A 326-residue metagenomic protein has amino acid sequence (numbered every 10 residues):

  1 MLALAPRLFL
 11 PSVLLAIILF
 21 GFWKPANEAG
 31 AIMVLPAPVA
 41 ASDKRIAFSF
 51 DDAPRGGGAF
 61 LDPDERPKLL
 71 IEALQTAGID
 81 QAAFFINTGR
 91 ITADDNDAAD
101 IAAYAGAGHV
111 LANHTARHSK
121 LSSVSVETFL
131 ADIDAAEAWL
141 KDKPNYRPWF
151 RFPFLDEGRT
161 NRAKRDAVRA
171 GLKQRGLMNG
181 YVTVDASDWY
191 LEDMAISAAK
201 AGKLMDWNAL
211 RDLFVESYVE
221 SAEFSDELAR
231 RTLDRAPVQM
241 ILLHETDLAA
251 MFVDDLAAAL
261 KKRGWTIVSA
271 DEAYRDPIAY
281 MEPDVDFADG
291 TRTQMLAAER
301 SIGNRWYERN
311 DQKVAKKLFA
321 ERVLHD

Functional and structural regions predicted by a protein language model:
M1-S12: N-terminal Sec-pathway targeting helices
P11-G21: Bacterial N-terminal signal peptides
L19-G30: Membrane-interface motif at the C-terminal end of an N-terminal transmembrane signal
G30-N161, I241-L242, A259, T266 (+1 more regions): Active-site beta->alpha N-cap acidic-glycine motif
I32-P38, Q75-G78, T92, Y181 (+2 more regions): C-terminal domain-boundary segment and adjacent tail
A53-E65, V124-T128, I196-A199, E282-D289 (+1 more regions): Acidic/histidine-rich helix-loop elements that form or flank divalent-metal/phosphate-binding sites at the catalytic
A59-L61, D97, S119-D142, N161-R175 (+2 more regions): Alpha-helical scaffold elements lining the catalytic groove of polysaccharide deacetylases
V110-N113, W139-N145, K203-E220, T291-D311 (+1 more regions): Short, basic, helix/turn surface patches
